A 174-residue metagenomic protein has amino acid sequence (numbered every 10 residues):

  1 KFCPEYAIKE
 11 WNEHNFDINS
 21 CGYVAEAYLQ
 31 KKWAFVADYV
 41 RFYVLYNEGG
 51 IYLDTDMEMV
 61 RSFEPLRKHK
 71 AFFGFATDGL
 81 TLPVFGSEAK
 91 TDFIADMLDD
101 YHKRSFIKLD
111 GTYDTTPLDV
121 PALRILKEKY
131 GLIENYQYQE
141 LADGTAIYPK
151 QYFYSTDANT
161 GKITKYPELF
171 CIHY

Functional and structural regions predicted by a protein language model:
K1-A37, L53-Y174: Glycosyltransferase-associated regions of secretory-pathway enzymes, highlighting luminal stem/catalytic domains
Y39-G49: Small-residue hinge/turn detector
